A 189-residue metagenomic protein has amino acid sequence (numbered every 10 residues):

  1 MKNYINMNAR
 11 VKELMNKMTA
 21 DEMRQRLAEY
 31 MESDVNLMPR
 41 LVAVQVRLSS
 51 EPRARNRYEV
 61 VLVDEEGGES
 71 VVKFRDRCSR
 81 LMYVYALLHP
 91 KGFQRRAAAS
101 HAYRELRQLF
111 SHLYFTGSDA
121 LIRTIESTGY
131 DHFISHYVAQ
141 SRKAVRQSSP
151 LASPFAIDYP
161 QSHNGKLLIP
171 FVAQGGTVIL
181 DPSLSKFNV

Functional and structural regions predicted by a protein language model:
M1-V189: Intrinsically disordered, low-complexity protein-interaction/activation regions
